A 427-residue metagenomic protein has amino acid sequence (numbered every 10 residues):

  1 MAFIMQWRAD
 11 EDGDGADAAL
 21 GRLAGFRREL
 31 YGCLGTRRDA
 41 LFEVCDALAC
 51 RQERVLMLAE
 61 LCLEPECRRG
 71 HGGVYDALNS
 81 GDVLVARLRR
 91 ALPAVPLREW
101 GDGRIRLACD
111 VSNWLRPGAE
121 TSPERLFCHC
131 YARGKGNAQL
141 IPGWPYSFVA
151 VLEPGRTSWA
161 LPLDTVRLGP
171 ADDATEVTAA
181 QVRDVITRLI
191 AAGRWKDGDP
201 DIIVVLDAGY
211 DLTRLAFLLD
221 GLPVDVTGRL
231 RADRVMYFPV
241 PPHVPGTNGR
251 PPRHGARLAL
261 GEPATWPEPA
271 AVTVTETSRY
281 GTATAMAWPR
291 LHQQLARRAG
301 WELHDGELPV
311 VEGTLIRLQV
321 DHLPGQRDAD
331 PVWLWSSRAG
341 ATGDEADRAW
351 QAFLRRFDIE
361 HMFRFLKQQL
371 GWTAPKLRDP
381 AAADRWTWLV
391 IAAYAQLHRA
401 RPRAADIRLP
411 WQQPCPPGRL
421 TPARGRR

Functional and structural regions predicted by a protein language model:
M1-A16, F26-R27, L41, L58 (+9 more regions): N-terminal membrane-targeting/anchoring modules of bacterial envelope and secretion proteins
M1-L34, E120, R156-R427: Single, function-defining residue in the core of a domain
A2-N79: Gly/serine-rich nucleotide phosphate-binding loop at the start of the catalytic core of nucleotide/ADP-ribose-handling
D39, A132, P375-L377: Short capping/connector residues at structural and topological boundaries
A40, E53-L56, R69, G73 (+7 more regions): Generic alpha-helix structural propensity
E43-R51, F148-A150, T387-R401: Short, hydrophobic/amphipathic alpha-helical patches that form generic packing surfaces within helical domains
L48, A77-T157, P162-R167, A296: Active-site-proximal, Lys/Arg-enriched surface segment that forms a nucleic-acid-binding/basic interface patch
Q52, E60-G103, T247-P269: Short N-terminal signal/transit or membrane-insertion segments and the immediately adjacent low-complexity/disordered
